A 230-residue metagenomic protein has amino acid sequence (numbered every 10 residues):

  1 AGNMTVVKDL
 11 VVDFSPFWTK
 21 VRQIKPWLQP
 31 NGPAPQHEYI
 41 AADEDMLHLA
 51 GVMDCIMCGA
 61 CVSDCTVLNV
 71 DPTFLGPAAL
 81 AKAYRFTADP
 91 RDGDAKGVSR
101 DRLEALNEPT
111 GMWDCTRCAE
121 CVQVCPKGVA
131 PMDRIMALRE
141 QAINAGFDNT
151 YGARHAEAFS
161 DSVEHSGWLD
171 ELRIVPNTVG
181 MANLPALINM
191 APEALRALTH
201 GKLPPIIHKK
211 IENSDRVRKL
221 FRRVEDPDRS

Functional and structural regions predicted by a protein language model:
A1-S230: Ferredoxin-type iron-sulfur electron-transfer modules in oxidoreductases and energy-metabolism complexes
